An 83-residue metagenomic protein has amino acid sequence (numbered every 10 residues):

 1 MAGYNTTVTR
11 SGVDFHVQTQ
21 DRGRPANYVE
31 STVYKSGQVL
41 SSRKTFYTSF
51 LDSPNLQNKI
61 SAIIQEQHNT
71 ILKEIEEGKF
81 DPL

Functional and structural regions predicted by a protein language model:
M1-V13: Negatively charged, low-complexity tracts enriched in Asp/Glu with abundant Ser/Thr
A2-G3, V33-S36, T48, N58-S61: Short, charged/polar low-complexity linear motifs in solvent-exposed/disordered segments
V8, T19, F50: Solvent-exposed, flexible loop/coil residues
D14-F15, R22, N55: Extended interaction-bearing regions that mediate binding to partners or small molecules
Q18-S41: Short, surface-exposed, low-complexity cationic segments
S41-L83: Acidic, low-complexity intrinsically disordered segments
